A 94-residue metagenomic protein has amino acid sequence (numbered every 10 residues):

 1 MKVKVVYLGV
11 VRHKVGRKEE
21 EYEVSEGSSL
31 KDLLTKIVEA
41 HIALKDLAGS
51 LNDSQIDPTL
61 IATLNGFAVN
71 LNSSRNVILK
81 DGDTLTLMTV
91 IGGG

Functional and structural regions predicted by a protein language model:
M1-G93: Ubiquitin-like/PB1-type beta-grasp interaction modules and other compact soluble beta-rich domains
